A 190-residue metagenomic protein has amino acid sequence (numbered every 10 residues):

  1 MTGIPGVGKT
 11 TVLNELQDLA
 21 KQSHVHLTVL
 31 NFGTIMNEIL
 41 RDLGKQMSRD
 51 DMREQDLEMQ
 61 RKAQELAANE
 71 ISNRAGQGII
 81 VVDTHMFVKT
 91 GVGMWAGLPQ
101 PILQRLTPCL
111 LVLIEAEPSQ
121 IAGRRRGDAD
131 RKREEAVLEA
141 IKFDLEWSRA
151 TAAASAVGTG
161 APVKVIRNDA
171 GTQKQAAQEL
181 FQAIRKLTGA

Functional and structural regions predicted by a protein language model:
M1: Hydrophobic anchor at the beta1->P-loop junction of P-loop NTPases
I4: P-loop (Walker A) phosphate-binding loop of NTP-binding proteins
V7: ATP-binding Walker
T10: Walker A/P-loop
D18-T28: Post-Walker A helix-loop "phosphate-sensing" segment adjacent to the P-loop in P-loop NTPases
T28-A96: ATP-dependent small-molecule kinase phosphotransfer cores that center on conserved nucleotide phosphate-binding segments
T84-A129: ATP-dependent NMP and nucleoside kinases share a basic, alpha-helical "lid"
R149-A190: NTP-dependent small-molecule kinase module
